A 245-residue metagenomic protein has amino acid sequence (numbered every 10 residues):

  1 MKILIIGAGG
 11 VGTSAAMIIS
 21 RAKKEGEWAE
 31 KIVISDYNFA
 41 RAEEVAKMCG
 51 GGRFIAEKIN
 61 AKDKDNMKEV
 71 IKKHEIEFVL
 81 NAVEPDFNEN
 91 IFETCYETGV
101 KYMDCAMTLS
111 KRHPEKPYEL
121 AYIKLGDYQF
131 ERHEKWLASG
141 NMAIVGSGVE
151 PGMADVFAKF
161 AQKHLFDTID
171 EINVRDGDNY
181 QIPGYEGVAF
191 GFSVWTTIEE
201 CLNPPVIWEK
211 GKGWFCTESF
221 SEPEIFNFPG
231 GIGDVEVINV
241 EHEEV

Functional and structural regions predicted by a protein language model:
A8-G9: Glycine-rich Rossmann-fold phosphate-binding loop(s) that bind the pyrophosphate of adenine dinucleotide cofactors
G12-T13: N-terminal Rossmann-fold NAD(P) dinucleotide-binding loop
Y37-R41: Helix N-cap at the beta1-alpha1 junction of Rossmann-like dinucleotide-binding domains, i.e., the first residues
C49-D63: Rossmann-fold cofactor-recognition segment
A61-H74, F87: Conserved Rossmann-fold cofactor-binding substructure of NAD(P)-dependent oxidoreductases
C105-N141: Rossmann-fold NAD(P)-binding glycine/threonine-rich loop
K163-V245: C-terminal catalytic/substrate-binding lobe primarily of soluble NAD(P)-dependent oxidoreductases
